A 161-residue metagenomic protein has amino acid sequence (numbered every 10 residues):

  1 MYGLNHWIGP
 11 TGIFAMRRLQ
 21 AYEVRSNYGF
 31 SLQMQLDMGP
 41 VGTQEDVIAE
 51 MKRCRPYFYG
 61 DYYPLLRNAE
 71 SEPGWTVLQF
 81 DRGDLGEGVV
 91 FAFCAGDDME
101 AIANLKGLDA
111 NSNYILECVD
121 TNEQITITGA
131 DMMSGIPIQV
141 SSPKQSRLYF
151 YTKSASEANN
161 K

Functional and structural regions predicted by a protein language model:
M1-E123: Active-site-proximal substrate-binding groove within the catalytic cores of carbohydrate-active enzymes
I127-K161: C-terminal beta-strand-rich structural cap/linker in extracellular carbohydrate-active enzymes
